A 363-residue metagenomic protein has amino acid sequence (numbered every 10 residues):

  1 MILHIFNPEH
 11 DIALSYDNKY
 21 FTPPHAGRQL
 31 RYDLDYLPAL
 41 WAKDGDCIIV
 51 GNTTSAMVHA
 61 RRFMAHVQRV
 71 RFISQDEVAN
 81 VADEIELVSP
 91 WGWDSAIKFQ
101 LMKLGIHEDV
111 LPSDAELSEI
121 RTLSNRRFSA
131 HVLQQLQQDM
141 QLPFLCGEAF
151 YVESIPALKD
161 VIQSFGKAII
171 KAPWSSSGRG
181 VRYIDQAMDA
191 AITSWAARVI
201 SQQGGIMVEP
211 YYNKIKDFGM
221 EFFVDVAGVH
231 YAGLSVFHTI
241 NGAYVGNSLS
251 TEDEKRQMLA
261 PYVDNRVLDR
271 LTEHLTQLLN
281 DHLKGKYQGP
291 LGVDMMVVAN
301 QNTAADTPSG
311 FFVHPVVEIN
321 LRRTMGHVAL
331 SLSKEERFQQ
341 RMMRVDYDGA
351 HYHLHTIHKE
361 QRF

Functional and structural regions predicted by a protein language model:
M1-D44: N-terminal-proximal low-complexity accessory segments that begin disordered and transition into the first
R28-L37, I49-A157: Conserved N-proximal alpha/beta basic substrate-recognition cap immediately N-terminal to, or forming the N-lobe
D44-D46, V50, Q340-F363: C-terminal amphipathic "assembly/sorting" segment characterized by alternating charged and hydrophobic residues
L133, I162-Y183, G204-K214, V293 (+1 more regions): ATP-grasp fold ATP-binding core
E148-A149, A168-I192, G219, N241-L259: Glycine-rich phosphate-binding loop of ATP-grasp-fold ATP-dependent ligases
G166, I192-V245, M296-N300, D306-V316: Phosphate-binding site of ATP-dependent enzymes
F222-Q277, N320-D346: ATP-dependent carboxylate/phosphate-activation module, predominantly the ATP-grasp catalytic core and closely related
Y231, Y244-F311, A350-R362: A long amphipathic alpha-helix within ATP-dependent nucleotide-binding catalytic cores
